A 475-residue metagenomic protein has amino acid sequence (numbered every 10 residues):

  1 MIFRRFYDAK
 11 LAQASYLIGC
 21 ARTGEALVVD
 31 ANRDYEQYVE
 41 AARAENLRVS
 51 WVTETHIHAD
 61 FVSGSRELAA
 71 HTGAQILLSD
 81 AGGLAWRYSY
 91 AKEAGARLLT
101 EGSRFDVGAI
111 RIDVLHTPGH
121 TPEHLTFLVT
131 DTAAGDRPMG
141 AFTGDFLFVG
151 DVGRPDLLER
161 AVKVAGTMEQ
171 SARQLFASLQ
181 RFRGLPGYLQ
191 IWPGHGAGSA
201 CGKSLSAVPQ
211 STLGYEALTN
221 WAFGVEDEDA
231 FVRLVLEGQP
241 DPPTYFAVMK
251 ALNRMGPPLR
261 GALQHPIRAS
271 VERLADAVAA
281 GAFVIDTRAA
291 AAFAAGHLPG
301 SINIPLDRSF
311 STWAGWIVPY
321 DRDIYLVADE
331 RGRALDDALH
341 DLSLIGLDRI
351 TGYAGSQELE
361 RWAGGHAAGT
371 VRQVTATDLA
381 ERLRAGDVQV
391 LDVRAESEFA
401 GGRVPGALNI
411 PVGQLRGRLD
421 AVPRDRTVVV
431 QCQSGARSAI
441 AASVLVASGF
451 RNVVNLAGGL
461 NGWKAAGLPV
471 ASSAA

Functional and structural regions predicted by a protein language model:
I2-F6, S15-L17, R104-D136, G140-A141 (+1 more regions): Core dinuclear metal-dependent hydrolase active-site scaffold
L11, T23-A26, R33-H116, T130-T132 (+1 more regions): Active-site HxH/HxHxD metal-binding segment of metal-dependent hydrolases
I18, D30, H56, L68 (+8 more regions): Divalent metal-coordination and catalytic microenvironments
T23-G24, R111, T121-D241: Metallo-beta-lactamase
L27, W51-T53, G140-F142, F148 (+3 more regions): Residue-level marker for buried hydrophobic side chains located in beta-strands that build the well-ordered beta-sheet
A31-N32, I57, A81-G82, H120-T121 (+6 more regions): Active-site metal-binding loops of divalent metal-dependent hydrolases
V52-V62, H116-H124, I191-S199, Q433: Histidine-centered catalytic micro-motifs
Y88-K92, R154-D156, M168, Y215-K250 (+5 more regions): Rhodanese-like catalytic fold shared by cysteine-dependent sulfurtransferases and DSP/PTP-type phosphatases
